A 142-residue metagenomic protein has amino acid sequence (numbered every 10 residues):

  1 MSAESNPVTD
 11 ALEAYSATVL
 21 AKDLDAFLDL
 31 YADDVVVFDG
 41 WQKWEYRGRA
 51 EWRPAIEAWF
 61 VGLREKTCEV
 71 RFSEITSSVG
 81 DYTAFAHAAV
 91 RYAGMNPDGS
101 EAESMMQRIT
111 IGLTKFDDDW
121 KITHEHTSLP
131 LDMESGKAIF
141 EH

Functional and structural regions predicted by a protein language model:
M1-N6, F140-H142: Basic/polar N-terminal segments that are highly enriched at the extreme N-terminus, encompassing both cleavable
S5-N6, D10-A11, L24-Y82, A89 (+1 more regions): A solvent-exposed, acidic/Ser-Thr-rich amphipathic alpha-helical stretch
Y15, K22-D23: Short helix-adjacent coil turns
S73-V79, T127-P130, F140-H142: Glycine-rich beta-strand-turn "strand-cap" elements at beta-sheet edges
A88-M95: Generic short beta-strand segments
P97-A102, D132-A138: A short acidic/glycine-rich loop-to-helix N-cap element
M106-G136: Short beta-strand edge/turn micro-motifs at domain boundaries
